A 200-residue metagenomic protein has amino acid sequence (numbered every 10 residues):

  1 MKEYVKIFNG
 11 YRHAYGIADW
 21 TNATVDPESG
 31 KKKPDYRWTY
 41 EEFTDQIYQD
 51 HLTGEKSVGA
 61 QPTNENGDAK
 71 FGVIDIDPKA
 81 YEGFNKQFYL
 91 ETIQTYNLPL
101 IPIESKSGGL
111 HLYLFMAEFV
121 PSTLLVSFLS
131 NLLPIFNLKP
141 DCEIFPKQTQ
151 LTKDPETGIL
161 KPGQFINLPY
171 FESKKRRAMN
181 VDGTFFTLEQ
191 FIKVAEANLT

Functional and structural regions predicted by a protein language model:
M1-F71, K79-Y89, P146, P162-F165 (+2 more regions): DNA replication initiation on ssDNA origins
V5, L138-T200: C-terminal accessory nucleic-acid interaction domains of nucleic acid-metabolism proteins
R12-I17, L98-P102, P140-D141: Short secondary-structure junctions
A60-N64, L100-S107, E143-K147: Short beta-strand
A69-V73, G109-H111: Short, solvent-exposed beta-strand edge segments and adjacent coil->beta transition regions
G72-D75, I101-I103: Structural recognition of the beta-strand scaffold that forms the well-ordered cores of secreted hydrolase catalytic
E82-T95, F115-C142, K174-I192: Helical (often loop-to-helix) elements that flank the catalytic cores of nucleotide-handling enzymes
P99-L125, I159-P169: Histidine-centered divalent-metal-coordination microenvironment in nucleic-acid enzymes
